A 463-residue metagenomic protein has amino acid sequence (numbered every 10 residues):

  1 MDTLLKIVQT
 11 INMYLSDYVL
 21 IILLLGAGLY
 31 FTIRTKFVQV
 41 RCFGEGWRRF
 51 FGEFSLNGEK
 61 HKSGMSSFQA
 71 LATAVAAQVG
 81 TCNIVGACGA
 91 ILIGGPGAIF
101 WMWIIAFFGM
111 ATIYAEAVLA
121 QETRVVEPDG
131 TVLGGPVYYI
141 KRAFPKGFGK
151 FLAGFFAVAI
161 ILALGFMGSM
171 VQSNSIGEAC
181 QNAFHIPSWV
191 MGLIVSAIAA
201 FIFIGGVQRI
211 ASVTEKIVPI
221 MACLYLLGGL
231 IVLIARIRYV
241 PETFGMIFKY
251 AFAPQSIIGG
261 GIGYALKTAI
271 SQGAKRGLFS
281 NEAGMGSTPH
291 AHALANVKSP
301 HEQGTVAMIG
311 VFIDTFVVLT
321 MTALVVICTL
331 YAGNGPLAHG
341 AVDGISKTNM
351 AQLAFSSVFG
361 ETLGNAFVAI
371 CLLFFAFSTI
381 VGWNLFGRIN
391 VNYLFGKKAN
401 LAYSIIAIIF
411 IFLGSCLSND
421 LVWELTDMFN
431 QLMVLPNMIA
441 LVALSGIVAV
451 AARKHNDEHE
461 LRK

Functional and structural regions predicted by a protein language model:
M1-T81, I91-A98, G109, F412 (+2 more regions): N-terminal alpha-helical transmembrane segments of multi-pass membrane transport and channel/translocase proteins
D2-L4, R34-Q39, C82-A87, G165-G177 (+5 more regions): Transmembrane helix-loop junctions in multi-pass membrane proteins
L23-Y30, R34, V38-W47, F156 (+4 more regions): Membrane-interface loop-to-helix entry segments
F31-T32, I105-G130, V137, K141-N174 (+3 more regions): Helix-loop-helix module between adjacent transmembrane segments
F37-M65, G89, G95-P96, A111-G147 (+4 more regions): Flexible loop linkers connecting adjacent transmembrane helices in multi-pass alpha-helical membrane transporters
G58-L92, L119-E122, P128-V137, K141-A143 (+2 more regions): Alpha-helical membrane segments and immediately flanking helix-loop junctions that form or couple to the substrate/ion
F108-E116, L193-V207, V218-R238, S271 (+3 more regions): Selective recognition of specific alpha-helical transmembrane segments in multi-pass small-molecule
A115-P128, L230-M246, P254, I258-G261 (+4 more regions): Extracellular/periplasmic helix-exit of transmembrane alpha-helices
